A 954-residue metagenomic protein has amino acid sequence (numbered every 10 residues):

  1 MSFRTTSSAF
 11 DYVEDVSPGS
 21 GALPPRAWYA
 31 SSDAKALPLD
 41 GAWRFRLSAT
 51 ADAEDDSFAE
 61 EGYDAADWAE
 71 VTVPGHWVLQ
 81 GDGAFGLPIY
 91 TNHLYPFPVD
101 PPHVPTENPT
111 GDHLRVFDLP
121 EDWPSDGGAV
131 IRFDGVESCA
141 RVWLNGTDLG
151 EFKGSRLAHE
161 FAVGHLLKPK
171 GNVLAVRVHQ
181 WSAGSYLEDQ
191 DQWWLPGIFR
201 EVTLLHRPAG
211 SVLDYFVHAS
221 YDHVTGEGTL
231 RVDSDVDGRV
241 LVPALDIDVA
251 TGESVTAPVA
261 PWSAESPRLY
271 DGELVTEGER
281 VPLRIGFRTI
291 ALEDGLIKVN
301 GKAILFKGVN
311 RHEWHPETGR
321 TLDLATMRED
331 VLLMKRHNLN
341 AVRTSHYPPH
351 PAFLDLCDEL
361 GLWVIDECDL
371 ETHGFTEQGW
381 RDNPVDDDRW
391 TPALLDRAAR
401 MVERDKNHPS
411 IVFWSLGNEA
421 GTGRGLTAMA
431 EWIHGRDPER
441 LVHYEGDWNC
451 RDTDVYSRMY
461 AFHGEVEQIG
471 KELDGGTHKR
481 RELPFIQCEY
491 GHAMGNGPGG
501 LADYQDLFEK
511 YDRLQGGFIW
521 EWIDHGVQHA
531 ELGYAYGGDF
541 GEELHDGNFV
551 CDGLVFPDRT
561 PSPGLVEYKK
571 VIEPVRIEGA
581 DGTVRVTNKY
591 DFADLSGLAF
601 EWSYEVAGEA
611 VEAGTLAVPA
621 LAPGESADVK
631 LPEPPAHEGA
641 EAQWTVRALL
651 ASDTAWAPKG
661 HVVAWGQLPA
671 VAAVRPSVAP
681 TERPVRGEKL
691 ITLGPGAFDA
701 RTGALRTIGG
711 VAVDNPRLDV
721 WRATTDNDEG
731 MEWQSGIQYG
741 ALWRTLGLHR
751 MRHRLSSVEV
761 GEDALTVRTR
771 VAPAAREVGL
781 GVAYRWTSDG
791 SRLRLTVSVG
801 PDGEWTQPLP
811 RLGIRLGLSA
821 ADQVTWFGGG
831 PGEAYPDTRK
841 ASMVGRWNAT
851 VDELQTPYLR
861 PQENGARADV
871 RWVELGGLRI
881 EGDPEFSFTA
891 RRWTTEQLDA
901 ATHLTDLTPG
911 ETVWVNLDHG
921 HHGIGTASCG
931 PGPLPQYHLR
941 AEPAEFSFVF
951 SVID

Functional and structural regions predicted by a protein language model:
M1-Y95, R177, W181, L204 (+5 more regions): Accessory carbohydrate-binding/adhesion or oligomerization-edge regions at the termini of glycan-active proteins
F3-E14, P18-P25, A30, R44-S48 (+6 more regions): Accessory beta-strand-rich segments of carbohydrate-active enzymes
S8, L79, A84-L87, H93-H103 (+11 more regions): An acidic-aromatic loop/edge-strand motif
A34-A53, T72-V73, V78-Q80, W194-G197 (+7 more regions): Substrate-binding clefts and catalytic carboxylate motifs of secreted carbohydrate-active enzymes
G75-F133, E137-L144, G150-E151, A209-F216 (+4 more regions): Active-site-adjacent substrate/metal-binding segments within catalytic domains of carbohydrate-active enzymes
L79, Q180, S263, E633-A640 (+2 more regions): Beta-strand/loop-rich accessory regions of lumenal/periplasmic or secreted enzymes, predominantly carbohydrate-active
V142-L144, T225-V249, G272-E273, T583-A617 (+2 more regions): Beta-strand-rich binding/interaction modules
V331-M334, A341-L554: Substrate-binding/catalytic cleft of secreted carbohydrate-active enzymes, primarily glycoside hydrolases
